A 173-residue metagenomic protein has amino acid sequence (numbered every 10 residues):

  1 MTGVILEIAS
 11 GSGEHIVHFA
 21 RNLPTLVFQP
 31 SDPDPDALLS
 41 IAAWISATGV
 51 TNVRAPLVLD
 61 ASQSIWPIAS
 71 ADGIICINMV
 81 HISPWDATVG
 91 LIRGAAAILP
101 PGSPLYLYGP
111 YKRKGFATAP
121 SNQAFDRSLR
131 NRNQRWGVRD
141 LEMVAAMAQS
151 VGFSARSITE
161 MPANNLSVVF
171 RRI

Functional and structural regions predicted by a protein language model:
L6, E14-S64: Class I SAM-dependent methyltransferase SAM/SAH-binding core
G11: Conserved glycine-rich SAM-binding loop
W66-I74: A short acidic, Gly/Pro-enriched loop at the edge of an enzyme's catalytic core that lines a small-molecule cofactor
C76-V80, Y108: Residues lining the SAM
I82-A95: A short, conserved alpha-helix within the catalytic core of class I
G102-Y111: Conserved beta-strand signature within the Rossmann-like core of class I S-adenosyl-L-methionine
T118-E142: Conserved Class I S-adenosyl-L-methionine
F153-I173: Core SAM-dependent methyltransferase catalytic element
